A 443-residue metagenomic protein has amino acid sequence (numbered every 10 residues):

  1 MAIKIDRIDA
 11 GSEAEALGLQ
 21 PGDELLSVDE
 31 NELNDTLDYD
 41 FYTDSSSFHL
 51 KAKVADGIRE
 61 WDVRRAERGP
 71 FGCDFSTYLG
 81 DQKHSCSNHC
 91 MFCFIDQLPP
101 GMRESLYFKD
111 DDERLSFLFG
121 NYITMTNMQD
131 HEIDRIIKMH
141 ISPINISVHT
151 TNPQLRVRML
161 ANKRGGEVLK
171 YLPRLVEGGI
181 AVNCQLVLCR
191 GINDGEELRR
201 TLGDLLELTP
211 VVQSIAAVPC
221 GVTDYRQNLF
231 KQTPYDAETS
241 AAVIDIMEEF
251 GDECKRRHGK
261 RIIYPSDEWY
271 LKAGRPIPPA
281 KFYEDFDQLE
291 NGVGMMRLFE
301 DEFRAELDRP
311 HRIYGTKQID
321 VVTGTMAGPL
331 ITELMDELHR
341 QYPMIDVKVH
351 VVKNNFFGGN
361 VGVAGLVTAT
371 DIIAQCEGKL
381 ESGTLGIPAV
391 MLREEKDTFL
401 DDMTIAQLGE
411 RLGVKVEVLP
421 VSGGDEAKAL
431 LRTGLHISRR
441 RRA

Functional and structural regions predicted by a protein language model:
M1-D9: PDZ/PDZ-like groove recognition
K4, G274-A443: Radical SAM enzyme core and accessory elements
A14-N34: Conserved PDZ fold ligand-binding element
G22, V212, C254-Y264, I345 (+1 more regions): Flexible, glycine/charged-enriched surface loops at secondary-structure junctions
S27-K51: PDZ domains, with a preference for the canonical peptide-binding region formed by the helix
I58, R65-V211, G221-F250: Conserved Radical SAM active-site core
P143-N145, A181-N183, S214-A216, I262-Y264 (+1 more regions): Structural preference for beta-strand elements that scaffold enzyme active sites
I192, V212-E238, H258-K281, N354-N360 (+1 more regions): Flexible glycine/acidic-rich beta-alpha junction loops that bind and position SAM and/or redox cofactors in anaerobic
